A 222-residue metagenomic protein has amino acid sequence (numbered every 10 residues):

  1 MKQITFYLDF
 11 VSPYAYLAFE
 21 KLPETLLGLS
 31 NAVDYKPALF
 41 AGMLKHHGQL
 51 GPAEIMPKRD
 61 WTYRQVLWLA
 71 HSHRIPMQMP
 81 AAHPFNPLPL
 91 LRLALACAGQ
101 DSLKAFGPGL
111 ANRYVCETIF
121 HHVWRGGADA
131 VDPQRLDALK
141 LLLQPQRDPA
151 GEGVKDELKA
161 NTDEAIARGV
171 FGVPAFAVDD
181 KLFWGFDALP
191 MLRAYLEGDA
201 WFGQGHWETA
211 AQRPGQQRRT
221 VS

Functional and structural regions predicted by a protein language model:
M1-V11: Short, extreme N-terminal leader segments that mark the start of a protein/domain
T5, Y14-N31, T118-S222: C-terminal cap of thioredoxin/glutaredoxin-like
F10, Y16-V123, H206-V221: Structural alpha/beta surface segment adjacent to cysteine/selenocysteine redox centers across thiol/disulfide enzymes
